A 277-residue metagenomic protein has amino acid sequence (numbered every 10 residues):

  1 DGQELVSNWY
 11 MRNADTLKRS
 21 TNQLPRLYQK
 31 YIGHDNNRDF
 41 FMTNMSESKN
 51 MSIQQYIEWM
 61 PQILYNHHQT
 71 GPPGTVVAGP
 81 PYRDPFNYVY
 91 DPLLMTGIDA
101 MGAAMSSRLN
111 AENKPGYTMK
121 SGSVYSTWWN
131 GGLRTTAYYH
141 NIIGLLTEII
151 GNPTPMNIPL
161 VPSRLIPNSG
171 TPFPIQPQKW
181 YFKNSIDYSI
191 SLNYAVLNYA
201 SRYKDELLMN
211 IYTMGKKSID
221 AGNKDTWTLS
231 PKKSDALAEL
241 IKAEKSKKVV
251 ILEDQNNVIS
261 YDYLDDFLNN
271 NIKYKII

Functional and structural regions predicted by a protein language model:
D1-I277: Structured catalytic-domain cores with a bias toward divalent-metal coordination
